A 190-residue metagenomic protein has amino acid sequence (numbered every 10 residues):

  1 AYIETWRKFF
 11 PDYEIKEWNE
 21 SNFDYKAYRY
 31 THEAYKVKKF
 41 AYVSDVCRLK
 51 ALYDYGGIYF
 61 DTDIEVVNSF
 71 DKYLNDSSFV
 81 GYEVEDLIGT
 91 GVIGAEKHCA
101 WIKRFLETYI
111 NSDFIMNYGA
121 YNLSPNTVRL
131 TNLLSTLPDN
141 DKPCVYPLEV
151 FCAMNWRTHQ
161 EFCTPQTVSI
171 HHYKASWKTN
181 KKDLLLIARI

Functional and structural regions predicted by a protein language model:
A1-S44, F60-I190: Glycosyltransferase-associated regions of secretory-pathway enzymes, highlighting luminal stem/catalytic domains
V46-G57: Small-residue hinge/turn detector
